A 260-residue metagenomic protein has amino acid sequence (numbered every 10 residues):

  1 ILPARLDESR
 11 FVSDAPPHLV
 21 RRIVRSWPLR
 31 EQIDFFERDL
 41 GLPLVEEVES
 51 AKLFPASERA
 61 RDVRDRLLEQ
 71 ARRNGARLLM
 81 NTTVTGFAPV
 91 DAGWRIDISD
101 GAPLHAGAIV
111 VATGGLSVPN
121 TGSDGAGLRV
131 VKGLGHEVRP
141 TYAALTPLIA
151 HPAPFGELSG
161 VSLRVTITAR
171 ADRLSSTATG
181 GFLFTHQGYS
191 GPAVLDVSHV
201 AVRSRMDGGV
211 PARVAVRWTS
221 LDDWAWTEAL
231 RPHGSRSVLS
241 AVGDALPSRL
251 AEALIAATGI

Functional and structural regions predicted by a protein language model:
I1-E47: Glycine-rich active-site loop/strand segments that organize a redox cofactor
E8, P43, E137-P140, T146-I260: An anion/pyrophosphate-binding glycine-rich loop and adjacent beta-alpha core in soluble alpha-beta enzymes
V20-P28, S50-E69, L79, V118-S123 (+2 more regions): Short beta-strand to alpha-helix junction loop
R77-L79, R139: General small-molecule cofactor/ligand-binding pocket signal
M80-G93: A conserved short coil-to-beta-strand element within the FAD-binding core of flavoproteins
V84-T85, I96, P103-N120, V130-K132 (+1 more regions): Short hydrophobic core segments
P89, P119-R139: Glycine-rich beta-alpha-beta "Rossmann" dinucleotide-binding loop(s) and their flanking helix/strand
S99-G101, D172-R173: Glycine-centered tight beta-turn/hairpin loop motif at sheet-sheet or coil-to-beta transitions
